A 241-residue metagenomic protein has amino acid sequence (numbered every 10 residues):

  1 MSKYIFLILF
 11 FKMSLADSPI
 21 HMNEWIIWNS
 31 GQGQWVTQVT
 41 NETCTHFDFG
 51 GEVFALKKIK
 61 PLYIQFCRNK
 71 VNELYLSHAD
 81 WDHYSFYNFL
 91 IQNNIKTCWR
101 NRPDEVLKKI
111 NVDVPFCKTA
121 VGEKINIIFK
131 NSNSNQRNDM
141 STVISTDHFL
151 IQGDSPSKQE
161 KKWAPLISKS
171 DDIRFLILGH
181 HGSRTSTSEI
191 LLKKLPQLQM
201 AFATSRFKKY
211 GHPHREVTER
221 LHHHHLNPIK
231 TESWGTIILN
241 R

Functional and structural regions predicted by a protein language model:
S2-I8: Sec-dependent signal peptide recognition, specifically the positively charged N-region followed immediately by
K12-E73, K109-L178, S233-R241: Core dinuclear metal-dependent hydrolase active-site scaffold
V53, E105, R206-K209: Short histidine/acidic/glycine/proline-rich micro-motifs that form metal- and phosphate-coordinating active-site loops
K58-P61, S85-F89, I190, E216: Extracytoplasmic/secreted proteins, especially bacterial periplasmic and envelope-associated proteins
V71-Y75, W81-C117: Active-site HxH/HxHxD metal-binding segment of metal-dependent hydrolases
N72-E73, W81-H83, C98, E160-I238: Cap/insert and terminal regions of metallo-dependent hydrolase folds
H78, D154, H181: Active-site glycine-centered loops adjacent to acidic/histidine catalytic or metal-binding residues that shape
K96-E105, I144, L150-I151, H181: Short, hydrophobic beta-strand segments that form beta-sheet elements in well-ordered domains
